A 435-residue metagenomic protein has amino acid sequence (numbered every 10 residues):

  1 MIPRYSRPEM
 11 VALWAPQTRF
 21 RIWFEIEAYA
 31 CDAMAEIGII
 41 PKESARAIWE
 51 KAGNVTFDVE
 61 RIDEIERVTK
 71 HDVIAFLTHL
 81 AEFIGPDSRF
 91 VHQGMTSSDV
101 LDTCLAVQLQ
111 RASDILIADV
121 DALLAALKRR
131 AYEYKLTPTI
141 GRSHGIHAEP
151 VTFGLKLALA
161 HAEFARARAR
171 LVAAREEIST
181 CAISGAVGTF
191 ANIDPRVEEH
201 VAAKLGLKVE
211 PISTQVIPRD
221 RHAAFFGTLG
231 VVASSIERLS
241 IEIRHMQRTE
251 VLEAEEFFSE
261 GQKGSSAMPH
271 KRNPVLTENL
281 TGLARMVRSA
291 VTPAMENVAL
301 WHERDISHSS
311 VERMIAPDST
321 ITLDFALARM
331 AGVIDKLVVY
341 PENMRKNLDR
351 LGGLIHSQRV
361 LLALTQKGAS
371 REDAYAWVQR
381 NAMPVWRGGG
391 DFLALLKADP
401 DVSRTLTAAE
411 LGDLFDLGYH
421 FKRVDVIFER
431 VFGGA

Functional and structural regions predicted by a protein language model:
M1-S184, F190, D194-H200, V209 (+3 more regions): A helix-coil-helix interface module used to build multimeric assemblies and to scaffold catalytic/cofactor sites
G38, L280, L323, A374: Residue-level signal for inorganic ion chemistry
Q110-D121, K128, A158-H161, A165 (+7 more regions): Short amphipathic alpha-helical segments with heptad-repeat character
Y132-G154, E253-K271, H302-V311, D335-I355: Glycine-rich cofactor-pocket loops
A167, Q215-H308, R313: Glycine-rich anion/phosphate-binding loop at the beta-strand->alpha-helix junction
H200-V216: A short, charged helix-loop
M286-A369, W377: Long, amphipathic alpha-helical stalk/connector segments used for oligomerization, subunit docking, or mechanical
K336-T405, F421, V426-G433: C-terminal alpha-helical interaction appendages
